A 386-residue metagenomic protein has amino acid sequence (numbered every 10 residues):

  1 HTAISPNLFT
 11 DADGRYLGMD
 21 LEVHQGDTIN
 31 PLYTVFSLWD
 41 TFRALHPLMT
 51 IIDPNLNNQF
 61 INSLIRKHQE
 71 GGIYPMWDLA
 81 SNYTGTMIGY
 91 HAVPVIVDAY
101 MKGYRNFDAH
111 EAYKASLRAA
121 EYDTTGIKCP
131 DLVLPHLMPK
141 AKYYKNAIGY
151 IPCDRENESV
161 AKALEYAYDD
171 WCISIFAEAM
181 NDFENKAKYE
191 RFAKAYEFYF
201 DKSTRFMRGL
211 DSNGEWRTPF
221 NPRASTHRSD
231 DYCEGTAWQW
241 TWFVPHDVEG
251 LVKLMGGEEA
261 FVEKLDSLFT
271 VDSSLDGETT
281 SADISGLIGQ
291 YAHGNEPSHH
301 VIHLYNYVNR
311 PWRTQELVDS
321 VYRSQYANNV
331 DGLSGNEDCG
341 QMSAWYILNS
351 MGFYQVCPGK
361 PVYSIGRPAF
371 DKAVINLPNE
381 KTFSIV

Functional and structural regions predicted by a protein language model:
H1-Y33, D53: Function-dense linear segments that define catalytic or interfacial modules in macromolecule-processing proteins
T2, I96-D98, K102-R105: Buried, small/hydrophobic-residue-enriched core segments of structured protein domains
N7-R15, P47-T50, N58-I61, P75-M76 (+3 more regions): Short, solvent-exposed loop/turn and secondary-structure capping segments
G14-M19, R43-I51, L56-I65, W171-A179: Glycine-rich phosphate-binding loop of nucleotide-binding enzymes
H24-V35, Y74-A92, M101: Aromatic/His-enriched, Gly/Pro-containing loop or helix-boundary segments that lie immediately adjacent to catalytic
T28-R43, I51-I52, V93, G103-A369 (+1 more regions): Active-site core of glycosidic bond-cleaving carbohydrate-active enzymes
N57-N62, N82-I88, A99, G103 (+1 more regions): Mobile, glycine-rich extracellular loop/lid and propeptide segments that shape or gate substrate/ligand access
S63-E70, M76-L79, A177: Primarily short, surface-exposed interaction patches in extracytoplasmic proteins
